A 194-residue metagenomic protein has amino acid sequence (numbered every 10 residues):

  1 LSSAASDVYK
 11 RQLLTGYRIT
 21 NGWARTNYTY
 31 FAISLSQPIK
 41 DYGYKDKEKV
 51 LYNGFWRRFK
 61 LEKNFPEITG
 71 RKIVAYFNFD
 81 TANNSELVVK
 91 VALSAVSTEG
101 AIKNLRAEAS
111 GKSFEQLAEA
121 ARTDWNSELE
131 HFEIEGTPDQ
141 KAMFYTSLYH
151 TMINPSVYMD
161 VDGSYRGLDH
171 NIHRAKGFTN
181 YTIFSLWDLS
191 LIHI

Functional and structural regions predicted by a protein language model:
L1-A5, Y9, H193: Single conserved hydrophobic/aromatic residue that forms the stacking wall/gate of nucleotide- or nucleobase-binding
S3-A4, K90-A92, G100-E108, V161-S164: Composition- and surface-driven signal marking solvent-exposed, interaction-prone regions in large proteins
L14-G70, V157-N180: Extracellular/oxidizing-compartment recognition motifs
T20, L93-S97: Short, solvent-exposed aromatic-acidic interface loops
A75-F79: Beta-strand-rich interaction surfaces with strong enrichment in secreted/lumenal proteins
N83-L93: Short Pro-Gly-centered flexible turn/kink motifs
T98-A109, S113, R122-L129: N-terminal leader/propeptide and maturation segments of large enzyme subunits in energy/redox metabolism and hydrolases
N126-L191: Substrate-binding groove/exosite segments of carbohydrate-active enzymes
